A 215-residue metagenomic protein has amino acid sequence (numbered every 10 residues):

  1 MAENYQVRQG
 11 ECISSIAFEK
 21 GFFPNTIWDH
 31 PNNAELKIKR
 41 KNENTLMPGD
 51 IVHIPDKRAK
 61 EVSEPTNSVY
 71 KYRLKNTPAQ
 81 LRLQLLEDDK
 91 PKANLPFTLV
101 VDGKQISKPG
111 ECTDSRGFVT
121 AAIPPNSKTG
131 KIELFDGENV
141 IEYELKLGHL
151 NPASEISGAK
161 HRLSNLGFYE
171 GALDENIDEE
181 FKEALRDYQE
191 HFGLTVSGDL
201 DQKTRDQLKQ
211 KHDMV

Functional and structural regions predicted by a protein language model:
M1-G21, P78, S157-R162, G167-E170 (+1 more regions): Primarily a LysM-type cell-wall glycan-binding module
R8, R40, K104-F118: Short, acidic Ser/Thr/Gly-rich low-complexity loop/linker segments typical of extracellular and cell-surface proteins
D29, L36-L46, N151-S157, S164-K211: Short acidic, glycine/serine/threonine-rich helix-capping segments at coil-helix boundaries
E61-A79: Beta-strand-rich domain onsets/edges
A79-D88: A short, amphipathic beta-strand motif
D88, A121-N176, V215: Acidic, Ser/Thr/Pro/Gly-enriched interdomain connector segments
D88-G103: Short, ordered, surface-exposed loop/turn motifs in non-cytosolic proteins
T113-T120, F181, T204: Glycine-centered loop-to-beta-strand initiation motif
